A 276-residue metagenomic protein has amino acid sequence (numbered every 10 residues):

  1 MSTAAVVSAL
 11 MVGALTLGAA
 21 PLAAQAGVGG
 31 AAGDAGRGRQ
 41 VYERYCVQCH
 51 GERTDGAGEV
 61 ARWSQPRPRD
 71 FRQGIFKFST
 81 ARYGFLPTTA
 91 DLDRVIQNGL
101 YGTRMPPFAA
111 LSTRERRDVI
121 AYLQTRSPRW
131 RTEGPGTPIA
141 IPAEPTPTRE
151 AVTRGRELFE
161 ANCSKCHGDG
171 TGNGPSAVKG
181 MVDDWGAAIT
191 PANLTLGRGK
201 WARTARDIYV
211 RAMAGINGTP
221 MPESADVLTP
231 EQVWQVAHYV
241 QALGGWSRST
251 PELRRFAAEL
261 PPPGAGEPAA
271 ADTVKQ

Functional and structural regions predicted by a protein language model:
M1-A4: N-terminal secretory signal peptides that target proteins for export/translocation
V7-G18: Bacterial N-terminal signal peptides
L22-V41, W130-F159, S247-F256, A265-K275: Electrostatic cytochrome c docking/interface patches
A32-E43, D55, F85, G102 (+6 more regions): Short sequence/structural segments immediately N-terminal
A32-G51, P147-G172, K179-D183, V236: Sequence/structural segment immediately N-terminal to covalent heme-attachment motifs in c-type and related
G51-G56, G99, G168-G172, G215: Periodic glycine anchor positions in long extracellular repeat architectures
R53, E59-A61, S176-V178: Conserved catalytic-core motifs of eukaryotic protein kinase domains, centered on the activation segment
R62-A110, R116-L123, G180-G245: Extracytoplasmic electron-transfer domains, predominantly the class I c-type cytochrome c fold
